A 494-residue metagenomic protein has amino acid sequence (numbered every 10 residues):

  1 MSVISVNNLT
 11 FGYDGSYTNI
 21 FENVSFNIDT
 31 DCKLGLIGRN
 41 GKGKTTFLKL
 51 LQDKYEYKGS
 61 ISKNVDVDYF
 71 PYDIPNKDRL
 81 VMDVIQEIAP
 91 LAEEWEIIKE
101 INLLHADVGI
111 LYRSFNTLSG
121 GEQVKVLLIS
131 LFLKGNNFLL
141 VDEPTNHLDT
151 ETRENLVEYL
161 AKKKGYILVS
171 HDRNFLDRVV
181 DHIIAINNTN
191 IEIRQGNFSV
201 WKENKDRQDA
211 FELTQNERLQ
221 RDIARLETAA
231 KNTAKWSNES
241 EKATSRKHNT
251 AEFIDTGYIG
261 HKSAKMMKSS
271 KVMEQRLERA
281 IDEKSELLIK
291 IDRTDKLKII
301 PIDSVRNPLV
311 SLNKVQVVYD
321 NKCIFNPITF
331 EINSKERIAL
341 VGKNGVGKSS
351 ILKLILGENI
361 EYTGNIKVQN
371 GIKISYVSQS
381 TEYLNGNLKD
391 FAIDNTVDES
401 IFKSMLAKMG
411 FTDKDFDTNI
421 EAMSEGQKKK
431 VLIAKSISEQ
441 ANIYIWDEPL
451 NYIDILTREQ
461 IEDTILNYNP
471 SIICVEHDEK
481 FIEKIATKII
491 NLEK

Functional and structural regions predicted by a protein language model:
M1-E217, I300-K494: ABC ATP-binding cassette signature C-motif
S2-I4, L213-C323: Flexible nucleotide-interacting loop at or near the entrance of a catalytic core
